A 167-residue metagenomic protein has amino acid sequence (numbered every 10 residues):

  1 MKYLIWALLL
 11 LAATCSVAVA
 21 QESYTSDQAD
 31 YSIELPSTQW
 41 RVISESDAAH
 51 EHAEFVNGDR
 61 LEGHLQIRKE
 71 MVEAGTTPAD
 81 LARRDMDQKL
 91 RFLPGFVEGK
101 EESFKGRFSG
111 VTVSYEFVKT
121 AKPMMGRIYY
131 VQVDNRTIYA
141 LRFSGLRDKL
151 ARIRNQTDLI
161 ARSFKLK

Functional and structural regions predicted by a protein language model:
M1-L4: Positively charged n-region of N-terminal signal peptides that target proteins for export
W6-C15: Bacterial N-terminal signal peptides
Q21-A49: N-terminal "mature-domain start" segment
A29, L35, L61-G63, T137 (+1 more regions): Residues that flank catalytic or metal-binding motifs in active/ligand-binding sites
D30, G75-T76, D80, R147 (+1 more regions): Soluble non-cytosolic domains of exported or imported proteins
I33, R83-D87, N155-R162: Solvent-exposed, polar/charged alpha-helical surfaces in well-ordered, non-transmembrane soluble domains, broadly
T38-R41, I138-K167: Surface-exposed amphipathic alpha-helical segments
S44-Y139, G145: Conserved polar/disulfide-associated segments of primarily extracytoplasmic proteins
